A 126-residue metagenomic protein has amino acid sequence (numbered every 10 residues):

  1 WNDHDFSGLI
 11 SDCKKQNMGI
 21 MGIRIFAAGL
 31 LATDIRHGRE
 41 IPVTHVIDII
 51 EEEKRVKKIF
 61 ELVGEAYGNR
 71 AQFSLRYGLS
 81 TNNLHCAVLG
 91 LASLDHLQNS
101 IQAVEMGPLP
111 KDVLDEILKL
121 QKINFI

Functional and structural regions predicted by a protein language model:
W1-I126: Beta/alpha (TIM)-barrel catalytic core signal, keyed to glycine-rich beta->alpha loops juxtaposed to Asp/Glu that bind
